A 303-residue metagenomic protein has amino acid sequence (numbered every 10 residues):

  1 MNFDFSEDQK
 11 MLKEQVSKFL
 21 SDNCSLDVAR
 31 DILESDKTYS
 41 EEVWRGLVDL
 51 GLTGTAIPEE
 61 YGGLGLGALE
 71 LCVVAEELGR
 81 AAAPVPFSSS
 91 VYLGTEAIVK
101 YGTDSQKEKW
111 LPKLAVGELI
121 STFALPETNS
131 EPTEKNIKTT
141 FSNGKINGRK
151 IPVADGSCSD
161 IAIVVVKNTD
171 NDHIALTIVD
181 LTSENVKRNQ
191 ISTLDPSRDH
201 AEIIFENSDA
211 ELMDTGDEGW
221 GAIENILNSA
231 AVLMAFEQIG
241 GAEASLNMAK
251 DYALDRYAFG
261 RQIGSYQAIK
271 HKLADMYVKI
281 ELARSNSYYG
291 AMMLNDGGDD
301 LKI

Functional and structural regions predicted by a protein language model:
F3-L12, L52, R80, V186-E281: Glycine-rich beta->alpha junctions and the first turn(s) of the following alpha-helix
Q9, L20, V74, T103 (+6 more regions): Residue-level signal for inorganic ion chemistry
D27-T38, K250, L254, A258-R261 (+1 more regions): C-terminal helix-coil-helix/basic helical segment that borders enzyme active sites and/or dimer interfaces and provides
V48-E108, P112, V116-G117, A154-I161 (+1 more regions): Internal helix-loop-helix
G65-V74, L111, P132-N136, V179 (+1 more regions): Structural signature of FAD isoalloxazine-binding scaffolds in flavoprotein oxidoreductases
G117-T128: A short, Trp-centered hydrophobic/proline-enriched beta-strand micro-motif
A124, R149-V186: A short core secondary-structure module
T139-F141: A structural signal for short hydrophobic beta-strand segments in well-ordered beta-sheet cores
